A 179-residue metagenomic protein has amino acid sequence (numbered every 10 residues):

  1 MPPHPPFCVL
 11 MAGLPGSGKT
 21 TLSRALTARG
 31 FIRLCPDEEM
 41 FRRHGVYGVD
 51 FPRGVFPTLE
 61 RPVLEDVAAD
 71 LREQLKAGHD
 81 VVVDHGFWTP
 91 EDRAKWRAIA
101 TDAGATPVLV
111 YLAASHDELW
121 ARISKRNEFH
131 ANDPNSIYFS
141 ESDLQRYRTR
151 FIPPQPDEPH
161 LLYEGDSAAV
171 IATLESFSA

Functional and structural regions predicted by a protein language model:
M1-P5, Q74: Phosphate-binding P-loop
M11: Hydrophobic anchor at the beta1->P-loop junction of P-loop NTPases
S17-H79: Conserved substrate/cofactor phosphate-moiety recognition/catalytic segment in nucleotide-dependent phosphotransferases
F31-R33, P107-L109, E158-L162: Conserved beta-strand scaffold positions in the cores of enzyme catalytic domains, especially in NTP/NDP-utilizing
E38-M40, A113-L119, S167-A168: Conserved nucleotide-binding/hydrolysis micro-motifs of P-loop NTPases
T58-P107: Glycine-rich phosphate-binding loop used to anchor ATP phosphates in small-molecule kinases, encompassing both
T101-I152: A glycine- and Lys/Arg-enriched "phosphate-lid" helix/loop adjacent to the NTP-binding pocket of small-molecule kinases
A131-A179: Small-molecule kinase domains that catalyze NTP-dependent phosphoryl transfer to phosphate-bearing small molecules
